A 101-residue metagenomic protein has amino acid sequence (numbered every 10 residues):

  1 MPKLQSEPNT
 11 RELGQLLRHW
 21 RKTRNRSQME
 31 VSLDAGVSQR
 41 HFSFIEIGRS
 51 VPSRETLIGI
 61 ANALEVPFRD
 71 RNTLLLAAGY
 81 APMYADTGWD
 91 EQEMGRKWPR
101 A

Functional and structural regions predicted by a protein language model:
M1-R24: A short, Lys/Arg-rich alpha-helix, primarily the initiator
P2-K3, E55-I58, N62-A101: Short amphipathic recognition helices of helix-turn-helix/homeodomain-type DNA-binding modules
Q15, N25-R26, P52-E55: Residue-level signal for the short linker/turn that defines the boundary of a DNA-recognition helix
K22, L33, N62: Alpha-helical residues within the helix-turn-helix
E30, H41, V51, D70-T73: Residues in the helix-turn-helix
A35-P52, G59-A61: Recognition helix of helix-turn-helix/homeodomain-like DNA-binding domains that insert into the DNA major groove
